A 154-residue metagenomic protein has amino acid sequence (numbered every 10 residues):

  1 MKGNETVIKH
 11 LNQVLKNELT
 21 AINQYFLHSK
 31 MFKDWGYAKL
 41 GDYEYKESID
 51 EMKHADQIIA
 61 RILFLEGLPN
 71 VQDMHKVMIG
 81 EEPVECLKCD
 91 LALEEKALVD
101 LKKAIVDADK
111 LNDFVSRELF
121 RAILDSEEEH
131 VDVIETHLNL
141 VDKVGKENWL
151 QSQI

Functional and structural regions predicted by a protein language model:
M1-I154: Iron-associated oxidoreductase/ferritin-like identity signal
